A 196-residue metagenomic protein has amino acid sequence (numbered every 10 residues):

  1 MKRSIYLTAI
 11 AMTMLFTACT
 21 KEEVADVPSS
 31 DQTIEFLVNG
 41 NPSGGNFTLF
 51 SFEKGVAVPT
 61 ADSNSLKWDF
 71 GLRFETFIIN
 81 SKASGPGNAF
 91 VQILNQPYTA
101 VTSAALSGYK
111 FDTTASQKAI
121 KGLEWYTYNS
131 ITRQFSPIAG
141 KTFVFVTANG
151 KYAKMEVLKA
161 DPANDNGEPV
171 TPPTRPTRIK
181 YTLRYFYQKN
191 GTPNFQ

Functional and structural regions predicted by a protein language model:
K2-A9: Sec-dependent signal peptide recognition, specifically the positively charged N-region followed immediately by
L15-A18: C-terminal motif of bacterial Sec signal peptides marking the signal peptidase cleavage site
T20-Q196: Surface-exposed, beta-sheet-biased, low-hydrophobicity segments with strongly acidic/polar composition
